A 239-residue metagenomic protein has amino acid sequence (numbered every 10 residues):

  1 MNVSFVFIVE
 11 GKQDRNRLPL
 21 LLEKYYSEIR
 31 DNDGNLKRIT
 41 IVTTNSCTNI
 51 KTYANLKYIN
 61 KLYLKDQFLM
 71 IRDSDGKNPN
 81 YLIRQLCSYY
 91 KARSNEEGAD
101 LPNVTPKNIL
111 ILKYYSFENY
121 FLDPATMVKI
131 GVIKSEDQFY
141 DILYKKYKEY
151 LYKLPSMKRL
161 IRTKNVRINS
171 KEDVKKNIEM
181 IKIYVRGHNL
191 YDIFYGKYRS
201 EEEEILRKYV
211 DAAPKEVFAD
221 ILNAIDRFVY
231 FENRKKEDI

Functional and structural regions predicted by a protein language model:
M1-I239: Acidic, divalent-metal-binding catalytic cores of TOPRIM and closely related two-metal-ion phosphodiester/pyrophosphate
